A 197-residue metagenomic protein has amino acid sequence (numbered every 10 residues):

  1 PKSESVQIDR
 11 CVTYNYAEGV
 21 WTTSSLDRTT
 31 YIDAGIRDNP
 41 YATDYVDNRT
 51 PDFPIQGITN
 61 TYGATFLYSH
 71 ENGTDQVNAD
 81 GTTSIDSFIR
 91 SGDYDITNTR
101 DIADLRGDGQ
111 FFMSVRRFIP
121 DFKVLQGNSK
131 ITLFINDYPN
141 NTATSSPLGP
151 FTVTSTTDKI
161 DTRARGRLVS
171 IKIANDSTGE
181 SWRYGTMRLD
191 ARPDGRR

Functional and structural regions predicted by a protein language model:
P1-R197: Beta-sheet repeat architectures centered on beta-propellers
